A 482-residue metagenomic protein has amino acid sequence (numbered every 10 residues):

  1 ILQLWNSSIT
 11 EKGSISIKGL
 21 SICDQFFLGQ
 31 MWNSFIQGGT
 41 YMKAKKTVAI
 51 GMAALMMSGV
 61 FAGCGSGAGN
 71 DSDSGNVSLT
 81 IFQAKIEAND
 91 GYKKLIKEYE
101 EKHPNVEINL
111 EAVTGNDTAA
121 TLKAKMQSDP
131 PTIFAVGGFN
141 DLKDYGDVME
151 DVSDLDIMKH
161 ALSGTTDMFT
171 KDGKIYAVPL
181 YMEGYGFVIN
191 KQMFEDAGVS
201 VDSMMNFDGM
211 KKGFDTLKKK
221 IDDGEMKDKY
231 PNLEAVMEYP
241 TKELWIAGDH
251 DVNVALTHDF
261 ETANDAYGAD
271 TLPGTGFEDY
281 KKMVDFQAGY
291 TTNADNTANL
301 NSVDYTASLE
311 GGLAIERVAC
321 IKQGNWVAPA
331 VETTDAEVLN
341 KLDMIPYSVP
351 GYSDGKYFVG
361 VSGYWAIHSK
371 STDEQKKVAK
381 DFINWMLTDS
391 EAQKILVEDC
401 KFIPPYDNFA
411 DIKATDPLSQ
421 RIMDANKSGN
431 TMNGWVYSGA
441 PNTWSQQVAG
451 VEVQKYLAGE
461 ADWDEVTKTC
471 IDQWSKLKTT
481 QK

Functional and structural regions predicted by a protein language model:
N6, K12-S14, S21-F27, W32-F35 (+10 more regions): Conserved N-terminal structural module of periplasmic/extracytoplasmic solute-binding proteins
A84, V359, D399-N408, R421-K476: C-terminal capping/gating helix-and-loop segments adjacent to ligand/active sites or protein-protein/ligand interfaces
E101, E107-N109, A197, T334-D399: Extracytoplasmic/periplasmic substrate-recognition and gating elements
A112-T121, F207-G209, N299-A314: Short helix-initiation/N-cap motifs at beta->coil->alpha
G137-G186, K227-N232, H250, K341-Y347: Hinge/lid segment of periplasmic solute-binding proteins
D151-S163, D167, D228-P231, V236-M237 (+7 more regions): Short, solvent-exposed loop/beta-turn-alpha elements that line the ligand-binding surface or hinge of extracytoplasmic
Y176-L180, Y185, K211-A269, V318: Extracytoplasmic/periplasmic solute-binding protein
F214-D215, A266-S302: Glycine-centered hinge/linker elements that transmit conformational signals in sensory and ligand-binding systems
